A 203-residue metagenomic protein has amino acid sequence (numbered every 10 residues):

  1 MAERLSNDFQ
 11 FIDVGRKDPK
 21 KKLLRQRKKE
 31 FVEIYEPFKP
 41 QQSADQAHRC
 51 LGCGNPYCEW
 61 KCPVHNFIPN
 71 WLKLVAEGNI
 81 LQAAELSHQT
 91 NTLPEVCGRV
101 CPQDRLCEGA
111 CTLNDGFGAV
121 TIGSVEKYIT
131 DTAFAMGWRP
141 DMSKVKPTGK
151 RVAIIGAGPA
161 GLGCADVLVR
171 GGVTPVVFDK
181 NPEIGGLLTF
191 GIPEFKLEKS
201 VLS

Functional and structural regions predicted by a protein language model:
M1-R151: Ferredoxin-type iron-sulfur electron-transfer modules and their immediate structural context
C53, I155, F178-K180: Generic beta-strand/beta-sheet core signal
T92, G158-P159, E183: Residue-level detector of alpha-helix initiation sites
N114, V125, A157, K180-N181: Fold-independent oxyanion-binding glycine-rich loops and adjacent beta-strand/coil segments at enzyme active sites
V120, G191-S203: N-terminal glycine-rich dinucleotide-binding loop that anchors FAD/FMN and/or NAD(P) in oxidoreductases
R151-V176: N-terminal Rossmann-like FAD-binding beta1-loop-alpha1 element of flavoenzymes
A160-G163, L187-L188, P193: Gly/Ser/Thr-rich beta-alpha loop segments that engage phosphate groups in nucleotides
V173-T189: Glycine-rich FAD pyrophosphate-binding loop
